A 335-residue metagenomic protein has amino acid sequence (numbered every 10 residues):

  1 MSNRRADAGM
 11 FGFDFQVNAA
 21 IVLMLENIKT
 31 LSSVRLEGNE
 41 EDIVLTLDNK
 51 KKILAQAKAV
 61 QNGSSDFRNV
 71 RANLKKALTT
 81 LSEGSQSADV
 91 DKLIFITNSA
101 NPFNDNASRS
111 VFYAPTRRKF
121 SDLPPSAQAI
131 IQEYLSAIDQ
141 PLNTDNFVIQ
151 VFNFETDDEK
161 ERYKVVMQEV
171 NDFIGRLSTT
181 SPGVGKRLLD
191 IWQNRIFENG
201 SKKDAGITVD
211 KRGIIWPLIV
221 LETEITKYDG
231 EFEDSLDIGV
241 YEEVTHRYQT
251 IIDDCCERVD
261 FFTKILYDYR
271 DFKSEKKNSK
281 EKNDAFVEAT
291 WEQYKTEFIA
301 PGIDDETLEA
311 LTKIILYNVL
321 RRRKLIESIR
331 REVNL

Functional and structural regions predicted by a protein language model:
M1-D7, V60-E297, I303-L311, I326: Acidic metal-coordinating catalytic centers involved in nucleic-acid phosphodiester chemistry
R5, G9, D14-T79: Catalytic centers of nucleases
L31, F103, R321-K324: Assembly/interface hotspot detector across virion components, adhesins/toxins, and nucleic-acid enzymes
L54, D254, N318-V319: General helical secondary-structure elements
P301-L335: C-terminal non-catalytic accessory extensions
